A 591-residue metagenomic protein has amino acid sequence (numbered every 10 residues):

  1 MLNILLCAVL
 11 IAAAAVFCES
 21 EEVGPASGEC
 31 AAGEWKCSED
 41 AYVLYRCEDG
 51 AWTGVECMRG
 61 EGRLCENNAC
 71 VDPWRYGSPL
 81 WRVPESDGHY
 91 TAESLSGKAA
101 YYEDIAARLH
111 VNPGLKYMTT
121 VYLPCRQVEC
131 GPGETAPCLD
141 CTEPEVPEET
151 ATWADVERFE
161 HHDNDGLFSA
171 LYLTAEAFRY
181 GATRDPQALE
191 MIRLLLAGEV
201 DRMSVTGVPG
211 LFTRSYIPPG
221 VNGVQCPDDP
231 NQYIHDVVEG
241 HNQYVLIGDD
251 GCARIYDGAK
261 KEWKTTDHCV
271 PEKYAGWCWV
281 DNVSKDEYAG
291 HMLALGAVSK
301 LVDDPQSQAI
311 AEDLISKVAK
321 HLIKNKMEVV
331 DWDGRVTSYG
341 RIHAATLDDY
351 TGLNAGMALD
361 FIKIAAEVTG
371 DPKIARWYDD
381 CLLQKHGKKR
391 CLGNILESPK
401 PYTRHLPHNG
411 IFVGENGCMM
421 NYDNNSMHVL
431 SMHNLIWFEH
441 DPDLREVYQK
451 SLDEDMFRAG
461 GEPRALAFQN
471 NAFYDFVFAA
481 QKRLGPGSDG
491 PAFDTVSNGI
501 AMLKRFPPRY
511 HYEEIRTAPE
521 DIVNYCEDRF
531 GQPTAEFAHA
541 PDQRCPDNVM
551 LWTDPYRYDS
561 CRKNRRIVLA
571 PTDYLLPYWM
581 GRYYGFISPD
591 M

Functional and structural regions predicted by a protein language model:
I4-A13: Bacterial N-terminal signal peptides
V9, E21-Y76: Cysteine-rich, disulfide-bonded extracellular modules and peptides in secreted proteins and receptor ectodomains
V16-F17: C-terminal motif of bacterial Sec signal peptides marking the signal peptidase cleavage site
P73-L167, L194, G198-A275, Q306 (+3 more regions): Low-complexity, Ser/Thr/Pro/Gly-enriched N-terminal "stalk/linker" regions
W74-N112, Y422-M591: Terminal, non-catalytic domain-edge segments
L95-Y102, P186-R202, E287, A294 (+5 more regions): Extended, well-ordered alpha-helical scaffold segments
D257-L359: Aromatic- and glycine-enriched pocket-lining scaffold segments that form the walls of small-molecule binding clefts
V329, A345-P399: Beta-propeller domains
